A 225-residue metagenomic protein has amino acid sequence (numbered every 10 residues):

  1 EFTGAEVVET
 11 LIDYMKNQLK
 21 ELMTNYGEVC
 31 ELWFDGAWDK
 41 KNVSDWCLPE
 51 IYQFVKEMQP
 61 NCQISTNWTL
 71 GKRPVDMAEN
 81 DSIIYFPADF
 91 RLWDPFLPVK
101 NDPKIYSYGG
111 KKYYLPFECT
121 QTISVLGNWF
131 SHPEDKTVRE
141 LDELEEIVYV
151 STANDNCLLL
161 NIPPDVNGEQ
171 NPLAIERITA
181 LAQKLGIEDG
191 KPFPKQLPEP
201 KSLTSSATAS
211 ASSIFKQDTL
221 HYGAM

Functional and structural regions predicted by a protein language model:
E1-A207, S213-T219, A224-M225: Mature catalytic domains of secreted/periplasmic carbohydrate-active enzymes
